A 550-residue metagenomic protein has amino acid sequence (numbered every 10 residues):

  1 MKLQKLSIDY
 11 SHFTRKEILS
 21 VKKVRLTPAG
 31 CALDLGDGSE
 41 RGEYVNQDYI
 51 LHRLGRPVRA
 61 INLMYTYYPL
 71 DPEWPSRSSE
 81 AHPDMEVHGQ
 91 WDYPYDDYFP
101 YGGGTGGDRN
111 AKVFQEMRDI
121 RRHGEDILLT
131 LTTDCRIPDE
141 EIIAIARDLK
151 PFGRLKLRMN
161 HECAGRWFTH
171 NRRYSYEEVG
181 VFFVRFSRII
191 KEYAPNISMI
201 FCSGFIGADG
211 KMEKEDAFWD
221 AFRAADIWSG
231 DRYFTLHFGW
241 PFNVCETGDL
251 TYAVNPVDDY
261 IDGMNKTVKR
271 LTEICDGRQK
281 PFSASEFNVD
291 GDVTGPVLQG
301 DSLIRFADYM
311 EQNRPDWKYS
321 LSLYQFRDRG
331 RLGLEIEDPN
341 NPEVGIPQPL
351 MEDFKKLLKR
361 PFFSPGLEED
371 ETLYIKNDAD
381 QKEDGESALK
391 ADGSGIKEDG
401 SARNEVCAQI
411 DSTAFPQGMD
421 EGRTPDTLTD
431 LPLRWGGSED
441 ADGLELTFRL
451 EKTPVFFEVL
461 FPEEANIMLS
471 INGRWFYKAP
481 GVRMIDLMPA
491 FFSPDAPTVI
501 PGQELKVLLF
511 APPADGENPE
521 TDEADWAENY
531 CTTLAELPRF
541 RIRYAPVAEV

Functional and structural regions predicted by a protein language model:
M1-G55, L367-E371: N-terminal module-boundary/linker segments of secreted carbohydrate-active enzymes
Q4, D34, P281-I375: Substrate-binding cleft of secreted/luminal carbohydrate-active enzymes
G36-A144: N-terminal carbohydrate-binding/catalytic regions of secreted carbohydrate-active enzymes
L149-Y176, F201-F205: Active-site groove signature of glycoside hydrolases
K191-E213, Q279-D292, L321-F326: Aromatic-lined carbohydrate-recognition surfaces of secreted/lumenal glycan-active proteins
Y233, H237-D292: Glycoside hydrolase catalytic-domain groove-lining segments
T429-A465: A short beta-strand element within beta-rich, extracytoplasmic domains of secreted/secretory-pathway proteins
R449-P454, P462-Y544: Beta-strand-rich ligand-recognition modules
